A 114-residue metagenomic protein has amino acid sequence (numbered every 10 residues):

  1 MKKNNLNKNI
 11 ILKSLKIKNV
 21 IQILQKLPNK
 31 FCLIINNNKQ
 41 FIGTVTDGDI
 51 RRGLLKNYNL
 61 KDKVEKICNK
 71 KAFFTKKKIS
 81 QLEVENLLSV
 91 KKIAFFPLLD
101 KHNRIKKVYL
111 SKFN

Functional and structural regions predicted by a protein language model:
M1-N9, K16, D62-A72: Bateman (tandem CBS) regulatory domains
I10-N29, I35-N36, L54, F74-I93 (+1 more regions): The conserved cystathionine-beta-synthase
K26, L33, F41-L55, P97 (+1 more regions): Short beta->alpha transition motifs characteristic of CBS
N29, K56-V64: Phosphate-interaction motifs
T44, Y58-K61, K78: Non-catalytic, surface-exposed connector residues within folded enzymatic/regulatory domains
L55-K56, N69: Phosphate-coordinating loops and pocket residues in cytosolic domains that bind phosphorylated ligands
E65, N69-F73, K78, L98-K101 (+1 more regions): Non-catalytic interface/linker regions that flank or bridge core catalytic/transmembrane domains
